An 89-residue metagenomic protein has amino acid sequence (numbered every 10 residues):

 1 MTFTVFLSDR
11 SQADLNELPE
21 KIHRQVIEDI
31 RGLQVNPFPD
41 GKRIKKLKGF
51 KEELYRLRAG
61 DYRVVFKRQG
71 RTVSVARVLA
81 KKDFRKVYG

Functional and structural regions predicted by a protein language model:
T2-V5, D9, A13, E20 (+4 more regions): Enriched for short, Lys/Arg-rich terminal
T4, D14, Q25, V35 (+1 more regions): Unusually extended, aromatic-enriched hydrophobic runs near protein termini
R31-R56: A short, surface-exposed loop/turn module that caps and links secondary-structure elements
